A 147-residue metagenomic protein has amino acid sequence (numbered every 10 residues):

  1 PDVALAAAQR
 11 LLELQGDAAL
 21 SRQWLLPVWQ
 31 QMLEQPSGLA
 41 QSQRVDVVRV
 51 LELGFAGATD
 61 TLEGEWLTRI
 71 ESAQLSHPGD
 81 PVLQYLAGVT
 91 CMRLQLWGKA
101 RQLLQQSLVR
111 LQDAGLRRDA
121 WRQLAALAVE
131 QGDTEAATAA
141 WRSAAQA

Functional and structural regions predicted by a protein language model:
P1, A18-M32, D60-Q74, K99-S107 (+1 more regions): Alpha-helical repeat scaffolds
P1-D2, P81-V82, G115-R118: Helix-start (N-cap) detector for alpha-helical repeat units in TPR-like alpha-solenoids, especially tetratricopeptide
A6, R49-V50, Y85-L86, D119-Q123: "A position-specific structural signal for the A-helix of alpha-solenoid helical repeats
L11-Q15, G54-G57, C91, A128: Residue at a conserved register position within TPR or TPR-like alpha-solenoid repeats
Q15-G16, Q95, G132: Residue-level detector of the short coil/turn that links helix A to helix B within each tetratricopeptide repeat
G16, L33, P78, Q112-G115: Short coil turns that delineate tetratricopeptide repeat
S37-Q112: Alpha-helical adaptor scaffolds
C91-M92, L104, A120-V129, D133-S143: Cytosolic C-terminal regulatory domains/tails of membrane transporters and channels
